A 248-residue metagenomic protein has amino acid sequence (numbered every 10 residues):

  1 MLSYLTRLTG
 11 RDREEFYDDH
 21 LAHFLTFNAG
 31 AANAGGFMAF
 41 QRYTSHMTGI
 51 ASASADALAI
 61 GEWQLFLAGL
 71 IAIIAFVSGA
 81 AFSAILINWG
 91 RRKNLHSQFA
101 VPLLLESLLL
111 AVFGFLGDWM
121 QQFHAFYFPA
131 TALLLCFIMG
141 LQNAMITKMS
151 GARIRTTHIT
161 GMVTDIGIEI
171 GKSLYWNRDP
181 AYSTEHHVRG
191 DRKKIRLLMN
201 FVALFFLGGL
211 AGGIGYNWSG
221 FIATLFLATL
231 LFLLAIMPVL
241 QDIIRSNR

Functional and structural regions predicted by a protein language model:
L2-R248: Alpha-helical transmembrane segments of multi-pass membrane proteins
